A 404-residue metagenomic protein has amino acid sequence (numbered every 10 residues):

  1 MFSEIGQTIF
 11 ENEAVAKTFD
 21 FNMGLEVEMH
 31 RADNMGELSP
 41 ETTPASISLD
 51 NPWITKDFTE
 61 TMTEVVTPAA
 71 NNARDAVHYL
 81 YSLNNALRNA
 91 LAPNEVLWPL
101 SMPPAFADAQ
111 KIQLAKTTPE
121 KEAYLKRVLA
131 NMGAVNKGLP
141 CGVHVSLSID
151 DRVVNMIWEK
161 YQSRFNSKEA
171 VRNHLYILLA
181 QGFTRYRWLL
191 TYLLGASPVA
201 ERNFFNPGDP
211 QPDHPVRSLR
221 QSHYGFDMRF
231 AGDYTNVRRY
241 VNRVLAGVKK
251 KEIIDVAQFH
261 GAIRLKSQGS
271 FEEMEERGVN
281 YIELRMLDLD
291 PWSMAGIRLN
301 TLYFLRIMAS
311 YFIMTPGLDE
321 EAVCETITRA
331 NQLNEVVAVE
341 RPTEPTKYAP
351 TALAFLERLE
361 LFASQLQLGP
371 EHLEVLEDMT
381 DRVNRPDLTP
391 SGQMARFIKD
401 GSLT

Functional and structural regions predicted by a protein language model:
M1-N131, K137-C141, F304: Terminal catalytic/cofactor-binding subdomain
M29-D33, T67-A69, S101-P104, L147-V153 (+3 more regions): Short, flexible loop/turn elements at secondary-structure junctions
S39-T42, V77, I157-W158, E272 (+1 more regions): Short conserved micro-motifs at the rims of enzyme active sites and ligand-binding pockets
Y79-L91, I157-G195, G296-E321: Long, well-ordered alpha-helical scaffolding segments within enzyme catalytic domains, especially pronounced
V96-A109, W158-Q162, E321-T328: Short, glycine/acidic-rich hinge or "gate" loops at secondary-structure transitions that mediate conformational
F106, K116-V135, L139-P140, H144-V279 (+1 more regions): Loop-rich catalytic cores of soluble enzymes, especially ATP-dependent carboxylate-amine ligases and other
V248-K347: Long, well-ordered mid-to-C-terminal structural blocks that present hydrophobic/aromatic surfaces
D319-T404: Cationic, histidine-enriched alpha-helical/coil surfaces that engage anionic ligands
